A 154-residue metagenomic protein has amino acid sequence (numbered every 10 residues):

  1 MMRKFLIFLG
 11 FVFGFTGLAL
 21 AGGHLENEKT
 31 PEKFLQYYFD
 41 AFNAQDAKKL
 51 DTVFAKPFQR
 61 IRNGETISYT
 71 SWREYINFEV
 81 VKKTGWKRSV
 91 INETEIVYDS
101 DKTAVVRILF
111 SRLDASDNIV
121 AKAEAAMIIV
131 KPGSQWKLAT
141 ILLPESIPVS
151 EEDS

Functional and structural regions predicted by a protein language model:
M1-F5: Positively charged n-region of N-terminal signal peptides that target proteins for export
I7-G17: Bacterial N-terminal signal peptides
T16-K48, T52, K56-P57: Short, low-complexity N-terminal intrinsically disordered segments enriched in polar/charged residues
E32, D51-R88: Short solvent-exposed beta->alpha transition segments
N43, R112-D114, I129-K131: Beta-strand elements of well-folded, non-transmembrane domains
F54, G64-E65, I108-R112, A125-M127 (+1 more regions): A mature extracytoplasmic/lumenal domain signature
E74-N118: Surface-exposed, charged secondary-structure patches
K122-D153: Short beta-strand edge/turn micro-motifs at domain boundaries
